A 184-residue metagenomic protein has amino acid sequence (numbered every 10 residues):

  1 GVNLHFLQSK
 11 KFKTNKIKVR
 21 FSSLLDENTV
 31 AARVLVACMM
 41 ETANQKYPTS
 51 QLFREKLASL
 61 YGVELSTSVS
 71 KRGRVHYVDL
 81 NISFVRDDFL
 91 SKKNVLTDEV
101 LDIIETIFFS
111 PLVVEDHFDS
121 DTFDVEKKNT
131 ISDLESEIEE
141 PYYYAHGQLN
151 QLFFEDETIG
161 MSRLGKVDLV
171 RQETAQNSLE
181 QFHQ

Functional and structural regions predicted by a protein language model:
G1-Q8: Proteolytic maturation boundary segments
L7, K13-A31, Q51-T106, Y143-G165: M16 family metallopeptidases and their MPP-like homologs
C38-T42, L60, I103-P111, N129 (+1 more regions): Structured segments of extracytoplasmic/periplasmic soluble domains in secreted or envelope-associated proteins
A43-K46, D88-S91, S110-D119: Short, polar/flexible loop-turn hinges at active-site or ligand-entry regions and domain interfaces
R54, S110-L134: Acidic/histidine-enriched alpha-helical segments
I131-Q184: Scaffold signal of the M16-like zinc-metallopeptidase fold and its non-catalytic homologs
